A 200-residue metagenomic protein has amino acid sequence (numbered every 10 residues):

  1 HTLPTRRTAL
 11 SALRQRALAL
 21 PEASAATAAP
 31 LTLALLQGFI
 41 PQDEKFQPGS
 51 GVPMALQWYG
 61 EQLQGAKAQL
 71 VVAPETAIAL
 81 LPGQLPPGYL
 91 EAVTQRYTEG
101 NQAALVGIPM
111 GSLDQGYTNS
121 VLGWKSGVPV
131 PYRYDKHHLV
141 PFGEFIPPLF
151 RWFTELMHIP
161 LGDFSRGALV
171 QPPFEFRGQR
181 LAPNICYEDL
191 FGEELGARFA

Functional and structural regions predicted by a protein language model:
T2-P147, R166-G196: Soluble catalytic regions of membrane-associated enzymes that act on cell-envelope and secretory-pathway components
P141-D163: Alpha-helical membrane-targeting segments
A200: Extracellular ligand-binding/catalytic regions of CAZymes and related secreted enzymes and adhesion modules
